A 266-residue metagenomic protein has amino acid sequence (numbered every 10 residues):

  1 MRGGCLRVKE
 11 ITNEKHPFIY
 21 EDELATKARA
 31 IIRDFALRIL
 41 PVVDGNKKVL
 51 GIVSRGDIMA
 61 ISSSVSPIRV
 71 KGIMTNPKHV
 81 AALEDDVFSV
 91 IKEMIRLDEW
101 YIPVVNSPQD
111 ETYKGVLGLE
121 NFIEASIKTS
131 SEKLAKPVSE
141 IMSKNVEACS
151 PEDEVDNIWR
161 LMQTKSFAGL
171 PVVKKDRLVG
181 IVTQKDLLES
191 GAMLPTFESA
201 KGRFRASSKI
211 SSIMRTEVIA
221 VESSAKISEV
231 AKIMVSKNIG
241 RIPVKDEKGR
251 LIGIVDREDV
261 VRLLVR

Functional and structural regions predicted by a protein language model:
M1-K15, S54-V80, V87, I91-I95 (+6 more regions): Tandem CBS (Bateman) regulatory domains
F18-A36, V43, A81-W100, V105-S107 (+5 more regions): The conserved cystathionine-beta-synthase
I32, L40-G56, M94, I102-E120 (+4 more regions): A glycine-centered beta-loop-beta connector
